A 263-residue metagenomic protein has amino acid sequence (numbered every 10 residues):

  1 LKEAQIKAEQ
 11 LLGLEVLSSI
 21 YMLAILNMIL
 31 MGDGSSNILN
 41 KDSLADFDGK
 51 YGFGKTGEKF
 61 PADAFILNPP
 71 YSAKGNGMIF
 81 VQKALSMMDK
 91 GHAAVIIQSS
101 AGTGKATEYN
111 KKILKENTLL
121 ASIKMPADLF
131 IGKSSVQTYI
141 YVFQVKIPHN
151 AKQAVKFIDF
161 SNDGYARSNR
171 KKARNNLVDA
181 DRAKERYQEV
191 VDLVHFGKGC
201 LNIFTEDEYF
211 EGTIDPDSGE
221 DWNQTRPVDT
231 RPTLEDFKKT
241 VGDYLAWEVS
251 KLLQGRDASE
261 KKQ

Functional and structural regions predicted by a protein language model:
L1-L67, K74, I79, G91 (+1 more regions): Conserved S-adenosyl-L-methionine
G52-F53, G57-Q263: A conserved structural/catalytic subdomain of Rossmann-like adenosyl-cofactor enzymes
